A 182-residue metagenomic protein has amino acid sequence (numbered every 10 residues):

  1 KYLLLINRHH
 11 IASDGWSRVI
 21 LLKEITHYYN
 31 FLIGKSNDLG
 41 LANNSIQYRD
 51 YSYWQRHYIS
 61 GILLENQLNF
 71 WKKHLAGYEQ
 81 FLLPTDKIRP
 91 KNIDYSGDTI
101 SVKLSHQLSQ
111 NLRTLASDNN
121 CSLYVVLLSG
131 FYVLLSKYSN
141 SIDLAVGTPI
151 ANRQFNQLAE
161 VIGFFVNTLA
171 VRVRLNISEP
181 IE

Functional and structural regions predicted by a protein language model:
K1-Q47: Active-site-proximal acidic secondary-structure segment that organizes catalysis
G15, I25-S36, I59-I62, L75 (+4 more regions): A generic secondary-structure signal for well-formed alpha-helical elements
G15-T26, S36, Y124, I142-P149 (+2 more regions): Extended, hydrophobic beta-loop-alpha segments that form or line the acyl/peptidyl-thioester binding and transfer paths
K23, H27, N44-K103, Q107: Short amphipathic alpha-helices and their capping loops
S60, Q107, S136, Q157-E182: A short, structured beta-strand-centered segment in the mid-to-C-terminal lobe of catalytic cores from group-transfer
L83-P84, L115-E160, R174: Hydrophobic "lid/gating" helix adjacent to the active-site nucleophile that controls access to an acyl-thioester pocket
Y95-K103, L108-N111, D118-C121, V126-G130: Recognition helices and adjacent regulatory flanks at domain boundaries
